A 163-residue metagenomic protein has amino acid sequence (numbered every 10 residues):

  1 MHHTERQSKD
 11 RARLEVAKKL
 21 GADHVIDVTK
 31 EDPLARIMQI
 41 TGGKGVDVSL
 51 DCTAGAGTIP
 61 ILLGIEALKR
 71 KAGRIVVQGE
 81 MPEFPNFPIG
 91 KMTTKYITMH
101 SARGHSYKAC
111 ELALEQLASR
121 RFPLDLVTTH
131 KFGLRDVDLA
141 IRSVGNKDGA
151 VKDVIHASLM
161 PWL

Functional and structural regions predicted by a protein language model:
M1-L63: Adenosine-nucleotide cofactor-binding segment
R6, I26, L50-T53, Q78-G79 (+2 more regions): Glycine- and other small-residue-rich loops at beta-strand/loop junctions that grip anionic moieties
K9-D10, M81, H105, L159: Residues in the short beta-alpha loop(s) of Rossmann-like NAD(P)-binding domains
L20-G21, K71, K95: Short, structured coil segments at secondary-structure junctions
E31-D32, L62-I65, Y107-L163: C-terminal hydrophobic helical "lid"/dimerization subdomain of Rossmann-like NAD(P)H-dependent oxidoreductases
V48-D51, L68-F84, M99-H100: ADP-ribose/adenylate-binding Rossmann-like module
P60-A67, P88: A short acidic, amphipathic alpha-helical/loop segment
Q78-Y96, K108-A113: Rossmann-fold NAD(P)-binding glycine/threonine-rich loop
